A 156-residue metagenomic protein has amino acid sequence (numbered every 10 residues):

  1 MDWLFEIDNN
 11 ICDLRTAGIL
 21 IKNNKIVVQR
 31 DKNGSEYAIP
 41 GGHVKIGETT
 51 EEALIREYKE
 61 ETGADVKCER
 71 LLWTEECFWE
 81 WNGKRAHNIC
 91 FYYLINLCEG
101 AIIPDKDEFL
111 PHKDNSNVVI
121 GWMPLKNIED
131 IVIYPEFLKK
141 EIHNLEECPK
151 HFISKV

Functional and structural regions predicted by a protein language model:
M1-A17: Acidic, metal-coordinating catalytic segment for phosphate/diphosphate chemistry, firing primarily on the Nudix
N10-C12, G83-I89, H112-N117: A generic structural micro-feature
L20, L94-N96, W122-P124: Short, well-ordered beta-strand micro-motif
K22-E60, A64: Conserved Nudix-box catalytic region and its N-terminal flanking loop in Nudix hydrolases and closely related
N24-I26, G34, K45, T74-F78 (+1 more regions): Short, charged/polar surface micro-motifs in flexible loops or helix N-caps
K32-Y37, I102-I103, E108-V156: Nudix hydrolase/Nudix homology domain
D65-T74: A short coil-to-beta-strand element that immediately follows conserved catalytic motifs
W79-D105, E141: Active-site-adjacent beta-strand/loop module that shapes the phosphate/pyrophosphate-binding cleft
